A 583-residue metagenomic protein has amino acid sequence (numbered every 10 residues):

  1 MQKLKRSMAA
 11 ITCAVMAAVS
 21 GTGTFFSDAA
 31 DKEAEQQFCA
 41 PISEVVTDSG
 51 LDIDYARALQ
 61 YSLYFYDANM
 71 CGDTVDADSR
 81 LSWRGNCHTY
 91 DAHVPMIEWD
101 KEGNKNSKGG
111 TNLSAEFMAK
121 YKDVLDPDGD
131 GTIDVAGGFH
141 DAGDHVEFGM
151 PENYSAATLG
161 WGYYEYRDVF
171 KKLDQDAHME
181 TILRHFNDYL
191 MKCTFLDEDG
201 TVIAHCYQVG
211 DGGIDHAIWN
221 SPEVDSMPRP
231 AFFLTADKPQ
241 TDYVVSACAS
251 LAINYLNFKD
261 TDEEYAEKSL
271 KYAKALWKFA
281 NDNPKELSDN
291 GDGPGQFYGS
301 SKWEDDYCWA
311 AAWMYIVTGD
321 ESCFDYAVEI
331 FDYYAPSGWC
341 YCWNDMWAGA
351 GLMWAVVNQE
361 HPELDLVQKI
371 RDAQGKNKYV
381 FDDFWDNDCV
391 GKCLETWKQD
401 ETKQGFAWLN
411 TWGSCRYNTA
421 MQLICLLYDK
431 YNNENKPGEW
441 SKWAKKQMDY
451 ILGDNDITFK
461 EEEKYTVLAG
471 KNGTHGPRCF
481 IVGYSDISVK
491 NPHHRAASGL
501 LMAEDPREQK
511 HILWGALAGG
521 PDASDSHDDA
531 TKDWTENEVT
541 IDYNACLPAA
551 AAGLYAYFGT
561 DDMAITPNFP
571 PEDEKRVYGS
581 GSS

Functional and structural regions predicted by a protein language model:
M1-K3: N-terminal secretory signal peptides that target proteins for export/translocation
K5-T22: Sec-dependent N-terminal signal peptides
A18-Q37: Sec-dependent signal peptide cleavage junction
F38-G162, Y207-S250, N254, P294 (+4 more regions): Aromatic (Trp/Tyr) and acidic
W161-H185, M227-T235, I253-L270: Short coil/linker segments at helix-helix boundaries
Y166, T194, F258, W277 (+7 more regions): Alpha-helical junction/boundary sensor with strong preference for TPR arrays
I182-T201: Carboxylate/His-rich catalytic cores and anion/metal-binding grooves
D237-K238, S250-S301, A355, Q359: C-terminal transactivation domains of fungal Zn(2)-Cys(6)
